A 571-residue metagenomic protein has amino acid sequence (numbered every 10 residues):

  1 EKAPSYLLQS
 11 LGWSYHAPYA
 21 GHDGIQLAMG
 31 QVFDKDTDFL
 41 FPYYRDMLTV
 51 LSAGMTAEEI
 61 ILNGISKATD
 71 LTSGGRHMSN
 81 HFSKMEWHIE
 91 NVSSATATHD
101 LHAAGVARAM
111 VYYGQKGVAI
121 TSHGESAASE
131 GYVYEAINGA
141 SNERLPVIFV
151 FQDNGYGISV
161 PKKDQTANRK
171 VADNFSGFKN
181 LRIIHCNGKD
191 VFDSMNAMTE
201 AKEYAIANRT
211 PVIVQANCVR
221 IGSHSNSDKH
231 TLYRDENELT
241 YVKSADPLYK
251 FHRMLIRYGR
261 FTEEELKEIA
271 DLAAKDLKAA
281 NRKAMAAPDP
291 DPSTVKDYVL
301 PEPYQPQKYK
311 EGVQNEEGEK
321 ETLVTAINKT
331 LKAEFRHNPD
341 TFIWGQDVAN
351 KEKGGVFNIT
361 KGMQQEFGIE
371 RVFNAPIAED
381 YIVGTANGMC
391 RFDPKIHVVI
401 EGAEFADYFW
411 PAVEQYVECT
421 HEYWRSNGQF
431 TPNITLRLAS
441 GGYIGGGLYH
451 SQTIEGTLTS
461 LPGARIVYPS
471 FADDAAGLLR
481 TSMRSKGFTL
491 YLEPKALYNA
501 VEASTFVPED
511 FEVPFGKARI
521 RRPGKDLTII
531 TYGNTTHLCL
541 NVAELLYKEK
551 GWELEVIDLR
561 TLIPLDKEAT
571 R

Functional and structural regions predicted by a protein language model:
E1-I25, A216, I221-E370, I377 (+1 more regions): Conserved acidic/glycine
S5-L145, P161-N180, L448-Y449: Cofactor-binding active-site loop characterized by glycine-rich and histidine/acidic residues
L7-G12, H77-S93, K116-S122, K179-I183 (+5 more regions): Glycine/charged-rich beta-loop-alpha catalytic/anionic-binding loops adjacent to active sites
L8, S14-H22, Y43-R45, F82-D100 (+7 more regions): Active-site nucleophile and cofactor-binding loops and adjacent substrate-binding regions of central metabolic enzymes
Y44-T49, H123-S129, F151-G157, K189-F192 (+9 more regions): Acidic, glycine-rich active-site loops and adjacent beta-strand->loop/helix elements that engage anionic groups
I61-S73, S141-F151, R371-N374, E418-A439: A glycine-rich helix N-cap at a beta->alpha junction
A68-K84, A172-D173, K351-E366, E502-G516: Acidic-glycine-rich active-site phosphate/pyrophosphate-binding loop
H88-R282, A286, T459-R571: Glycine-rich ThDP/TPP pyrophosphate-binding loop and its adjacent helix/strand module within ThDP-dependent enzymes
